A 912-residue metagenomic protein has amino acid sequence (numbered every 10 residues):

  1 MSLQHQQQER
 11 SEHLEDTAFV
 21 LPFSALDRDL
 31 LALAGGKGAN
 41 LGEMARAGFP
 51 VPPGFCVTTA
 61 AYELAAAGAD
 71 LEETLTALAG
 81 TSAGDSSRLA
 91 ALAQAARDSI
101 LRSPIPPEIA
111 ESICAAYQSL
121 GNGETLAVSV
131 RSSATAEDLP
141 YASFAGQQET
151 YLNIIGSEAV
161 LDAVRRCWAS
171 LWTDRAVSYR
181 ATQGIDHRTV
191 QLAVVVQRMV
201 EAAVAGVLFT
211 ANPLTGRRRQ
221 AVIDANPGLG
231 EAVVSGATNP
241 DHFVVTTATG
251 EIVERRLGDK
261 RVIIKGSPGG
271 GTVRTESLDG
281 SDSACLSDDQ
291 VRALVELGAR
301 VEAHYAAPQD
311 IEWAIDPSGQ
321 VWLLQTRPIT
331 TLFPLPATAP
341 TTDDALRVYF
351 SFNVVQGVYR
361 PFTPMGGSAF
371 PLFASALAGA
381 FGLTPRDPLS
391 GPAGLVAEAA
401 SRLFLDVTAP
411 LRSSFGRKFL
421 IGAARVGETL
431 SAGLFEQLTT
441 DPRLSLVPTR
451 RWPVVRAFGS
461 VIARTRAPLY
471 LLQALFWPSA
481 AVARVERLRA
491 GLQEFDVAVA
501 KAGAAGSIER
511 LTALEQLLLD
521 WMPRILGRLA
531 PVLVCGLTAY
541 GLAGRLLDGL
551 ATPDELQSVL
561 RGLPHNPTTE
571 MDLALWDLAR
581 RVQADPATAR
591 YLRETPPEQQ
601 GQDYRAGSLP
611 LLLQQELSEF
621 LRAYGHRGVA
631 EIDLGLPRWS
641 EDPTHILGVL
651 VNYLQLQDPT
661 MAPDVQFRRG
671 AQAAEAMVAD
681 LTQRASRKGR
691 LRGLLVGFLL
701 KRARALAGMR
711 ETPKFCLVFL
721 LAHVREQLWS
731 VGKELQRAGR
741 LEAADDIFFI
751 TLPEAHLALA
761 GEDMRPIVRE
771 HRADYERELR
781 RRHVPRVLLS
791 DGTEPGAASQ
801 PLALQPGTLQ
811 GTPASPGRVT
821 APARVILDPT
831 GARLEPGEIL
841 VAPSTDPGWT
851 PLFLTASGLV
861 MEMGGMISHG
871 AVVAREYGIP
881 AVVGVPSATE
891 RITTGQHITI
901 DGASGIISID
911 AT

Functional and structural regions predicted by a protein language model:
S2-V195, V204, S281-D282, L286-A303 (+2 more regions): N-terminal beta-alpha lobe that positions the nucleotide/phosphoryl donor in ATP/NTP-coupled carboxylate activation
L3-Q4, R10, L41, S87 (+12 more regions): Contiguous hydrophobic, helix-prone segments at protein termini that mediate membrane targeting/anchoring
A32-L64, V128-V160, R166, M199-F243 (+3 more regions): Conserved phosphate/anionic-ligand binding catalytic regions in large, soluble enzymes, centered on
G38, A145-Y179, A202-G270, L324-L389 (+3 more regions): Extended active-site and interfacial segments that coordinate phosphate-rich ligands in large catalytic machineries
V57-I105, E254-G258, K265, V841 (+4 more regions): A structural-propensity feature for long, helix-poor, extended segments
G68-E72, L294, P308, S318-P334 (+2 more regions): Acidic, glycine-rich flexible loop/linker segments
N153-T189, R274-L294, P328, E762-T820: Amphipathic alpha-helical
A237, V244-L286, R638, H645-L656: Conserved catalytic core of nucleic-acid polymerases
